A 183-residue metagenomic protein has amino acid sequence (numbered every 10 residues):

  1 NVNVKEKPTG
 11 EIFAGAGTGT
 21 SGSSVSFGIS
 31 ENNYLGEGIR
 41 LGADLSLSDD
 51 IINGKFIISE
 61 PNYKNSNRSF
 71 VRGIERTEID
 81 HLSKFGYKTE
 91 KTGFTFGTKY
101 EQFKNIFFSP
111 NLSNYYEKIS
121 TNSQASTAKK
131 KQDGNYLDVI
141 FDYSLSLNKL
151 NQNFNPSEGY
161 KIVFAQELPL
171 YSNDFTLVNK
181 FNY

Functional and structural regions predicted by a protein language model:
N1-V163, E167: Gram-negative/organellar outer-membrane beta-barrel architecture
I162-Y183: Acidic, glycine-rich loop-and-beta core segments that form the ion-binding/anion-interacting portion of active sites
